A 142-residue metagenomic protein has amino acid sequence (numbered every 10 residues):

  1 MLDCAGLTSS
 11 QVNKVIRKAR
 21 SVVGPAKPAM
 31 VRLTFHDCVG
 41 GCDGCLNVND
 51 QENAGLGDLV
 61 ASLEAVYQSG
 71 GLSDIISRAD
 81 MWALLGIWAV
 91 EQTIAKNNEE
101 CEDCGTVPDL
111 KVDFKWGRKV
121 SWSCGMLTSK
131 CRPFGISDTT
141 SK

Functional and structural regions predicted by a protein language model:
M1-K142: Long, well-ordered alpha/beta core segments of mature domains
